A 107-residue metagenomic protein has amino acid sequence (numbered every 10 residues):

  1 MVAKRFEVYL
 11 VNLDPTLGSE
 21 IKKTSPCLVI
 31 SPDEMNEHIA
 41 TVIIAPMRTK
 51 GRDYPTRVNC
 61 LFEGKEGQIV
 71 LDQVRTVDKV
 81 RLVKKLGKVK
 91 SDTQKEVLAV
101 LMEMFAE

Functional and structural regions predicted by a protein language model:
M1-E107: Conserved functional hotspots at enzyme active or ligand-binding sites that engage polyanionic ligands
